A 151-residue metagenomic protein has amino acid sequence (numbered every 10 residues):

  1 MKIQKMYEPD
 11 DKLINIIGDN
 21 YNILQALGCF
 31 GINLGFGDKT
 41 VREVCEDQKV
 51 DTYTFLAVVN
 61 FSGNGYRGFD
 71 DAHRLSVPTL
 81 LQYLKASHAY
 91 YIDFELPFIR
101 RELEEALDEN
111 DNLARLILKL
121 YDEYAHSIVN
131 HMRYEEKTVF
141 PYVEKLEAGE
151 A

Functional and structural regions predicted by a protein language model:
M1-A151: Small-residue-biased structural context
